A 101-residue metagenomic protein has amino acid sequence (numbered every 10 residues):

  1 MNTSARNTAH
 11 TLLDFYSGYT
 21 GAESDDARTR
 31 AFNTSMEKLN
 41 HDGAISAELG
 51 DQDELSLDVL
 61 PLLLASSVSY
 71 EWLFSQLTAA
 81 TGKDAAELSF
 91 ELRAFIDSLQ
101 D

Functional and structural regions predicted by a protein language model:
M1-D101: Solvent-exposed interaction surfaces and binding hotspots enriched for charged
